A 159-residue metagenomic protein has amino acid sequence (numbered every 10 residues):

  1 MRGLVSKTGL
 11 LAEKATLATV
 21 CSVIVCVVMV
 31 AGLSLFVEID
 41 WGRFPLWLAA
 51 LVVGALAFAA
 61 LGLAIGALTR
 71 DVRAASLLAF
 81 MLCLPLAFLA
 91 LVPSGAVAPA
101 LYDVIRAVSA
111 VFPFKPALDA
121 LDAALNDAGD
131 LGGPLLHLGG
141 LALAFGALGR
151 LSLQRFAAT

Functional and structural regions predicted by a protein language model:
M1, T19-V30, S76-S94, R155: Hydrophobic alpha-helical transmembrane segments
K7-A79, L131-L135: Alpha-helical transmembrane segments and their short interhelical loops
V28, A60-L61, P85, A117 (+1 more regions): Hydrophobic/aromatic residues in alpha-helical transmembrane segments
G32, F36, I65, T69 (+4 more regions): Hydrophobic alpha-helical interface/terminus motif in multipass membrane transporters
A64, L125-N126, H137-T159: Junction motif at the cytosolic side of a transmembrane helix
T69-V111: Transmembrane helix segments
A96-L135: Short hydrophobic, aromatic-rich alpha-helical segments embedded in or entering the lipid bilayer of multi-pass
